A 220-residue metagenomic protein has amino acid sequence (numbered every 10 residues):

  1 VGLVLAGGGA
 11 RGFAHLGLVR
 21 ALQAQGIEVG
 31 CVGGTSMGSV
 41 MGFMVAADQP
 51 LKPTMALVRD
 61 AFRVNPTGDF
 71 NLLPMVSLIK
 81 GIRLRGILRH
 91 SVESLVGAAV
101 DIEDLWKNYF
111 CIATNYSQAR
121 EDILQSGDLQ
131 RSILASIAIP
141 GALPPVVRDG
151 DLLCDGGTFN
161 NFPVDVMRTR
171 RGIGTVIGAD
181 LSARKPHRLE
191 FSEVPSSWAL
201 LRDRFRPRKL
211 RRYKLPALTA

Functional and structural regions predicted by a protein language model:
V1, L51-L95, T114-D128, D151 (+1 more regions): Non-catalytic peripheral regions of patatin-like phospholipases
V1-V32: Helix-rich "cap/lid" substructures immediately adjacent to catalytic or cofactor-binding pockets
A6, E28-A47: Catalytic nucleophile loop
G8, L18, G38, C111 (+4 more regions): Conserved small-residue
G12-H15, S39-V40, N160-V164: Short glycine/serine/threonine-rich phosphate/pyrophosphate-binding segments that cradle anionic phosphate groups
G17-Q25, A47-P53, G127-Q130: A glycine- and small-aliphatic-rich helix-loop capping segment at beta-alpha/alpha-beta transitions that lines
V92-K107: A short alpha-helix-loop-beta-strand transition element characteristic of N-terminal alpha/beta dinucleotide-binding
D104, G141-G150: A short acidic-Thr-Gly-centered motif at the start of a beta-strand
